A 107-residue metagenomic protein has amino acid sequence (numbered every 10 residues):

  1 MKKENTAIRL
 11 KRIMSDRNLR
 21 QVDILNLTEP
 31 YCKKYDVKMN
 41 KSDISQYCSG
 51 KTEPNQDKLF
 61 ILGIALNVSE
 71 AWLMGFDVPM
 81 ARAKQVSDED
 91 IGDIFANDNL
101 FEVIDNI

Functional and structural regions predicted by a protein language model:
M1-P30, K34: A short, Lys/Arg-rich alpha-helix, primarily the initiator
L10, I24-L25, I44-Y47, L73: Conserved hydrophobic/aromatic packing and binding residues within compact polymer-binding modules
Q21, K41, Q56-L59: Helix-turn-helix DNA-binding elements, focusing on the entry/boundary residues of the two helices that contact DNA
P30-P54, F76-V78: Recognition helix of helix-turn-helix/homeodomain-like DNA-binding domains that insert into the DNA major groove
N55-W72: DNA major-groove recognition helix of helix-turn-helix/homeodomain DNA-binding modules
P79-I107: Interfacial/linker helices and their anchor residues that mediate assembly or domain coupling
